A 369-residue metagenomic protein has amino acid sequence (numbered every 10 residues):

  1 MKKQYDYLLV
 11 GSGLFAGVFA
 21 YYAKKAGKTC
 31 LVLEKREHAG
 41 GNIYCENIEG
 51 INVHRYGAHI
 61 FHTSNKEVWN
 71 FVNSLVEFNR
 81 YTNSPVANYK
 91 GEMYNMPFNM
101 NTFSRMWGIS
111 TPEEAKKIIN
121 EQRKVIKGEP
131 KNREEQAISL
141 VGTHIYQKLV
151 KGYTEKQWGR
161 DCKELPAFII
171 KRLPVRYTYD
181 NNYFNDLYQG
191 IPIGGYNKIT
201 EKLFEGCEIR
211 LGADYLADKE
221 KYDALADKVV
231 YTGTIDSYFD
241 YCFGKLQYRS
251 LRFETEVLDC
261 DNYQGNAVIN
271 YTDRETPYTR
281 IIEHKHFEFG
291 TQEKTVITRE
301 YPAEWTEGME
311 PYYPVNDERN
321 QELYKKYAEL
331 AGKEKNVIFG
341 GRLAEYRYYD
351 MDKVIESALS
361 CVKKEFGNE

Functional and structural regions predicted by a protein language model:
Y5-V32, V362, F366: N-terminal Rossmann-like FAD-binding beta1-loop-alpha1 element of flavoenzymes
L14-F15, E37-A39, N101, E155 (+5 more regions): Short, solvent-exposed loop/turn segments at secondary-structure junctions
K24-E49: Glycine-rich FAD pyrophosphate-binding loop
A26, L216-L330: Mid-domain catalytic core of redox enzymes that form a hydrophobic substrate pocket/lid adjacent to a catalytic redox
A58-E92: N-terminal FAD cofactor-binding segment of flavoenzymes
N70-F71, I145, Q264, T276: Structural/interface elements that position substrates and couple domains in central-metabolism enzymes
A87-K228, T232-T234, F239: Active-site/ligand-binding neighborhood in enzyme catalytic cores
E310-E369: C-terminal catalytic lobe of FAD-dependent flavoproteins
